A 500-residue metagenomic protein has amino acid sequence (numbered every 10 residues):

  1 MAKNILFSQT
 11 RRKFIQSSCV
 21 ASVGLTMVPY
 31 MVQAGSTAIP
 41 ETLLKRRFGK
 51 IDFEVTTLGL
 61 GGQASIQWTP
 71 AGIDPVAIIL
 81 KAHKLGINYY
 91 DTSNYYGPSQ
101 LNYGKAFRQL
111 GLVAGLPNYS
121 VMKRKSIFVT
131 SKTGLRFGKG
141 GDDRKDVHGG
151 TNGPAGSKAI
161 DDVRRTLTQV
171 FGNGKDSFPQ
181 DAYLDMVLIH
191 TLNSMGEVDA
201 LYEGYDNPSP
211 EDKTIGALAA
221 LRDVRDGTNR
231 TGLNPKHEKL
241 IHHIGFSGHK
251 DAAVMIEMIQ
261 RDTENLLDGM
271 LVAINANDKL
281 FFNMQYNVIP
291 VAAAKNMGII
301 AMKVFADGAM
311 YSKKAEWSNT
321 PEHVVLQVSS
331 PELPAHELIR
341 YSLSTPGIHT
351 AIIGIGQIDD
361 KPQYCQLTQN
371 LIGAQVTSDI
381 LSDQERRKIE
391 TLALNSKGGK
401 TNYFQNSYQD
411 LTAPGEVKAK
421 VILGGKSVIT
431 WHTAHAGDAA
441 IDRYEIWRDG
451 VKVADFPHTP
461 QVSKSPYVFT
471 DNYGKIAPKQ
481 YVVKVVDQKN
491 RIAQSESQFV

Functional and structural regions predicted by a protein language model:
M1-K13: N-terminal secretory signal peptides
T10-V28: N-terminal export leaders
P29-G59: C-terminal segment of N-terminal export signals and the immediately downstream linker at the start of the mature
I73, T263-L266, N287-G424, H432-A434: Structured C-terminal cap/extension of enzyme domains
G150-A276, A293-I300: Glycine/proline-rich, positively charged, aromatic-decorated active-site loop/lid region on the catalytic face
R443-I476: Recognizes extended acidic, P/S/T-rich segments that occur within or adjacent to Ig-like beta-sandwich modules
D471-N490: Beta-strand-rich modules
Q488-V500: Extracellular fibronectin type III
